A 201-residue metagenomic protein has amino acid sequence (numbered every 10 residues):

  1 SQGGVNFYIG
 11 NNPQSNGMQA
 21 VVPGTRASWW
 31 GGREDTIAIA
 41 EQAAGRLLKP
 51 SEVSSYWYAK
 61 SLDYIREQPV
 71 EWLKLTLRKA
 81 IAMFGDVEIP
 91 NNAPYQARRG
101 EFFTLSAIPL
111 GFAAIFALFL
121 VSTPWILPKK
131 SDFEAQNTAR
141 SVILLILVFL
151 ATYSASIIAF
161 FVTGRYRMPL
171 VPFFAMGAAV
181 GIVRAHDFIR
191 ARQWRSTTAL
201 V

Functional and structural regions predicted by a protein language model:
S1-M83: Membrane-proximal stem/loop segments at transmembrane-domain junctions that anchor or position
Y64, E71-I146: Membrane-interface anchor segments at the N-terminal boundary of transmembrane helices in multi-pass membrane enzymes
L110-G111, V162-V183: Hydrophobic/aromatic-rich transmembrane helices and adjacent perimembrane loops
G111, L118, L145-Y153, F173-M176 (+1 more regions): Hydrophobic alpha-helical transmembrane segments of polytopic
F119-S122, Y153-I157, G177-R184: Helical transmembrane-bundle signal
P124-P128, L147-G164: Transmembrane-helix signature of polytopic, lipid-linked glycan biosynthesis machinery
I126-R140, A175-L200: Membrane-interface junctions at the ends of membrane-embedded or membrane-associated helices
